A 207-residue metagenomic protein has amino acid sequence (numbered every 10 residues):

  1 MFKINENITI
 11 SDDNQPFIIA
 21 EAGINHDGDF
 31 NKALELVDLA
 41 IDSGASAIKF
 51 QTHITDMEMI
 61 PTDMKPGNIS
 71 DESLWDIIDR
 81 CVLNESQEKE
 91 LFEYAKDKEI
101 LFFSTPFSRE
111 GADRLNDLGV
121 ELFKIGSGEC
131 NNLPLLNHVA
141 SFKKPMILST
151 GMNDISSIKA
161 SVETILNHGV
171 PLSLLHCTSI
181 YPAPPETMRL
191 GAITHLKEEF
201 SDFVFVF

Functional and structural regions predicted by a protein language model:
M1-F207: Catalytic cores and adjacent flexible loops of soluble metabolic enzymes that perform enolate/carbanion chemistry on
